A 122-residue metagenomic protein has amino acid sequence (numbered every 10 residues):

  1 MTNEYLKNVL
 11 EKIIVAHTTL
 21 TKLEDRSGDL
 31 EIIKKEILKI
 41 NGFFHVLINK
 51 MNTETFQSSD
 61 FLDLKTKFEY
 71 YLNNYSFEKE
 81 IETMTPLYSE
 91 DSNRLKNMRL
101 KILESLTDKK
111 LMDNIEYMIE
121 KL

Functional and structural regions predicted by a protein language model:
M1-V46, I115: Short terminal alpha-helical segments
N3, N8, N41, N49-N52 (+4 more regions): Detector for Asparagine
N3-L6, I13, L23, L30 (+5 more regions): Amphipathic alpha-helical coiled-coil segments with heptad-repeat character
T21-K34, N52-S59, E80-S89, N93: Charged, low-complexity interaction regions
F43-K67: Short, solvent-exposed, charged loop/turn and helix-capping segments that join or cap alpha-helices on peripheral
N73-L122: Amphipathic alpha-helical binding modules
